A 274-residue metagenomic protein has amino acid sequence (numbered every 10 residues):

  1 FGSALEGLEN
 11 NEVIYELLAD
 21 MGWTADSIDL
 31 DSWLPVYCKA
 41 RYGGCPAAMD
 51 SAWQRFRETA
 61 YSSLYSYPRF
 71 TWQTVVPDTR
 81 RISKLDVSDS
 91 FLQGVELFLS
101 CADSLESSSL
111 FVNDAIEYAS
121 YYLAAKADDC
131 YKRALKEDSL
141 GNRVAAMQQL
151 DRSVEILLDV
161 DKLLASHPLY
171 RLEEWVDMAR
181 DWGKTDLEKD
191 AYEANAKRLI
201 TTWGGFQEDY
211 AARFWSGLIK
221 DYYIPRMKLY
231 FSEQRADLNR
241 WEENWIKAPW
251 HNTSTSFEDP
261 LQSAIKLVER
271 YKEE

Functional and structural regions predicted by a protein language model:
G2-E274: Substrate-binding groove of N-acetylhexosamine-processing glycoside hydrolases
